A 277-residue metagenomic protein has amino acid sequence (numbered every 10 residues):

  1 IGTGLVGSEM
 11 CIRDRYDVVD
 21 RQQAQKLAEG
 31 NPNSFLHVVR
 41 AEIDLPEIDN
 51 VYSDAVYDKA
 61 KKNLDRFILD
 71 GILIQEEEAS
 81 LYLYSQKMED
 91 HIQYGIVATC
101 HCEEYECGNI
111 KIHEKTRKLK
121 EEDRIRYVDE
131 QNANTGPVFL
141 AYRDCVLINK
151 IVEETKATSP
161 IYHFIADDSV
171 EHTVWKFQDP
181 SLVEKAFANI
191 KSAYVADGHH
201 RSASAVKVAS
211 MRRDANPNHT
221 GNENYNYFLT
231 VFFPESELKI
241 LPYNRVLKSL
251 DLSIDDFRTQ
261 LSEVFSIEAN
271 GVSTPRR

Functional and structural regions predicted by a protein language model:
I1-G7: Positively charged, low-complexity/disordered segments
S8-E9, R13-R277: Surface-exposed, charge/polar-rich loops and edge strands
